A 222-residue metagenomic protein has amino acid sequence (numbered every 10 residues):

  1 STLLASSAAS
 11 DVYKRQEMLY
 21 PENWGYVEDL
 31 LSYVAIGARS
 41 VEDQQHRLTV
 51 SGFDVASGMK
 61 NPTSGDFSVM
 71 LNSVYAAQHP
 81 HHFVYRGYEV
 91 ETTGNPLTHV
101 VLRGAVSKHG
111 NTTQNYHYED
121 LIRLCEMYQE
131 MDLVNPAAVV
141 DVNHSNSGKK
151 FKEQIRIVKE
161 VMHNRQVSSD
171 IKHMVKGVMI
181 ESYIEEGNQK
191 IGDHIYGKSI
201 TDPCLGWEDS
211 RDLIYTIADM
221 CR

Functional and structural regions predicted by a protein language model:
S1-A9, Y13: Single conserved hydrophobic/aromatic residue that forms the stacking wall/gate of nucleotide- or nucleobase-binding
S6, V50-S51, V90-G94, D170-K172: Solvent-exposed alpha-helices and their adjacent loops that cap or buttress functional pockets in soluble metabolic
S7, L31-S57, H79-F83: Acidic, His- and aromatic-enriched active-site or binding-groove loops in soluble protein domains that engage sugars
S10, M18-Y26: N-terminal active-site wall of soluble small-molecule enzyme domains
D11, V27, E126, E130 (+1 more regions): Catalytic-site microenvironment of enzymes that process N-acetyl-hexosamine-containing cell-wall polysaccharides
K14-M18, S57-N61, I180: General beta-strand structural signal in soluble alpha/beta enzymes
G52, M59, S64-K159, H163: Conserved mixed alpha/beta catalytic, RNA-binding, or beta-rich assembly cores of soluble enzyme, regulatory
A105, H109, L133, V139-I200 (+3 more regions): Catalytic-face loop-and-helix region of soluble metabolic enzyme cores
